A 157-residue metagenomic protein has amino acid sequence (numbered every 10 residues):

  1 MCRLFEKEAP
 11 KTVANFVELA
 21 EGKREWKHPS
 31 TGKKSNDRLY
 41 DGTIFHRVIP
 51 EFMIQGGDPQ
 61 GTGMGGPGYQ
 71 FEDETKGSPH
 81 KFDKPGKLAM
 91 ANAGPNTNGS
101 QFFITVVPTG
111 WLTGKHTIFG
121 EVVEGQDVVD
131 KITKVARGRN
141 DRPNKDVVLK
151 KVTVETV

Functional and structural regions predicted by a protein language model:
M1-V157: Cyclophilin-like peptidyl-prolyl cis-trans isomerases
